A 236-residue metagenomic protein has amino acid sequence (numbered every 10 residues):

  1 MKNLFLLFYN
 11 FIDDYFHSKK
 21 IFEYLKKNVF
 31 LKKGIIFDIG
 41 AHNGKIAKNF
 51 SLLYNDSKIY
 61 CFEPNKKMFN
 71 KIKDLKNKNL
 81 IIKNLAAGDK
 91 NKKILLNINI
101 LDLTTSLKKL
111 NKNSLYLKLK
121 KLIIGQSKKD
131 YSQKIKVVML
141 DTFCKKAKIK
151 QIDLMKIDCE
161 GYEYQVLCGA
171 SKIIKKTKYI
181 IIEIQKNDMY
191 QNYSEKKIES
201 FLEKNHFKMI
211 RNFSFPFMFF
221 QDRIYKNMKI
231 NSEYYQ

Functional and structural regions predicted by a protein language model:
M1-Q236: Phosphate/nucleotide-binding beta-alpha loop and adjacent structural elements of enzyme active sites
